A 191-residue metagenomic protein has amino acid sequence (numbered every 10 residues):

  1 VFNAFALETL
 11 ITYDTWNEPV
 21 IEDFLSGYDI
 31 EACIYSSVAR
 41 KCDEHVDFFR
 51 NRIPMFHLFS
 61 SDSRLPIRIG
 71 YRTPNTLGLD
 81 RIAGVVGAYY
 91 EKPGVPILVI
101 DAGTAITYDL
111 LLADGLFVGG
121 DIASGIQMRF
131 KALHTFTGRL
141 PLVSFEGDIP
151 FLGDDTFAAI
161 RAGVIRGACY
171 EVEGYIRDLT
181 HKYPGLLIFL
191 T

Functional and structural regions predicted by a protein language model:
V1-D29, G115-L142, E146-P150: Short glycine-rich, Thr/Ser-proximal phosphate-binding strand/loop in the N-terminal lobe of ATP-dependent enzymes
V1-E8, A88, K92-F117, L133: Gly/Thr-rich phosphate-binding beta-strand-loop-beta motif of the actin/hexokinase/Hsp70
V1-L65: N-terminal glycine/serine-rich phosphate-binding loop of ATP-dependent small-molecule kinases, especially carbohydrate
T15, A39, D43, N75-I82 (+5 more regions): Electropositive phosphate-/nucleotide-binding environments in soluble metabolic enzymes
S26-D29, E91-G94, H181-Y183: Glycine-rich phosphate-binding loop signature in dinucleotide/nucleotide-binding domains
I34, I97-D101, F189: Short glycine-aspartate micro-motif
P66-I97: Conserved phosphate-binding catalytic cores of ATP/NTP-utilizing and phosphoryl-transfer enzymes
F130-T191: ATP-binding/phosphotransfer module of carbohydrate and carboxylate kinases, centering on a glycine-rich
